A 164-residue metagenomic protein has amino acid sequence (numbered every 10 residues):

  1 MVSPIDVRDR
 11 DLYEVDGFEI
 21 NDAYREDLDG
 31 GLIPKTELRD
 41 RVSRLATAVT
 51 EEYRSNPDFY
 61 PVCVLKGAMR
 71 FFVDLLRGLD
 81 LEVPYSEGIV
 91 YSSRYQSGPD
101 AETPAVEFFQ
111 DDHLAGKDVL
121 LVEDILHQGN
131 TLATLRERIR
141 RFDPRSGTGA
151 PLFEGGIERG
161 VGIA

Functional and structural regions predicted by a protein language model:
M1-A164: PRPP-associated nucleotide enzymes
